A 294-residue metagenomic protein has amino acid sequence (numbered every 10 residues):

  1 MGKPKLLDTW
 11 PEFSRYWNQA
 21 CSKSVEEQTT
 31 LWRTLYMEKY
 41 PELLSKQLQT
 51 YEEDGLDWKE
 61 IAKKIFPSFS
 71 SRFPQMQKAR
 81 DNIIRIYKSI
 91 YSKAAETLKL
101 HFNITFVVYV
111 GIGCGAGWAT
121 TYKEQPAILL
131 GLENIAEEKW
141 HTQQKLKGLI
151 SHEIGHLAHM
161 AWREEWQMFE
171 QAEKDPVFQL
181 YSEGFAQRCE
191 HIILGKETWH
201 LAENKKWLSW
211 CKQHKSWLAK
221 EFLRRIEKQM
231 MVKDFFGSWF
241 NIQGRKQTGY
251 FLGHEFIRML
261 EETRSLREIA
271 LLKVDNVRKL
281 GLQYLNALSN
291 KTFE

Functional and structural regions predicted by a protein language model:
M1-P67, P74, K78-R80: N-terminal low-structure segments adjacent to metalloprotease catalytic domains across cellular compartments
G2-S24, Q28, E170-Q213, N286-K291: Post-HExxH zinc-binding segment in Zn-dependent metallohydrolases
S68-A127, K139-Q143: Auxiliary, metal-adjacent structural segments of Zn-dependent hydrolase domains
D81-R85, L180, Q247, F251: Soluble non-cytosolic domains of exported or imported proteins
L130-E133, A158: Hydrophobic, aromatic-lined core segments that form the binding pocket/scaffold for planar heteroaromatic ligands
N134-I150, V177: Short pre-active-site segment immediately N-terminal to the catalytic Zn-binding motif
K145-E164, E183-Q187: Active-site recognition of the HExxH zinc-binding catalytic motif
C211, W217-E294: Pan-zinc metallopeptidase signature
